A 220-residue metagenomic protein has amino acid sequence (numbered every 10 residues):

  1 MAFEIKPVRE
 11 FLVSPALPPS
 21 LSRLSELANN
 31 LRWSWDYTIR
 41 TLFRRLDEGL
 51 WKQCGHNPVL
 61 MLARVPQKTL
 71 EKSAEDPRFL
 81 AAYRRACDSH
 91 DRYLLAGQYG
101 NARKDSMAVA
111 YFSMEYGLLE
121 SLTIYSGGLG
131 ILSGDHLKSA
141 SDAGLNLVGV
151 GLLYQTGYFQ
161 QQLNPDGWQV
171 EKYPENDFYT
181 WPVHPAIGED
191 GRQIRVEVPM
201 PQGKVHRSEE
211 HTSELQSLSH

Functional and structural regions predicted by a protein language model:
A2-N101: Extended, charge-enriched "interface" segments that sit outside catalytic cores
R84-R103, S126, Q160-E210: Extended, Lys/Arg-enriched charged tracts that mediate electrostatic binding to polyanionic substrates
G97-S121: Structured, charged N-terminal subsegments at the starts of enzyme catalytic cores and at intra-chain domain/subunit
M107, A143, V205-H206: Structural beta-strand/beta-sheet cores of well-ordered domains, especially the beta-sheet scaffolds that support
Y116-L118, Y154-T156, G203: Short, solvent-exposed loop/turn segments at secondary-structure junctions
L119-L153: A conserved hydrophobic secondary-structure block that centers on an alpha-helix together with its immediately flanking
G149-P165: N-terminal short leaders/motifs
E210-H220: Single conserved hydrophobic/aromatic residue that forms the stacking wall/gate of nucleotide- or nucleobase-binding
